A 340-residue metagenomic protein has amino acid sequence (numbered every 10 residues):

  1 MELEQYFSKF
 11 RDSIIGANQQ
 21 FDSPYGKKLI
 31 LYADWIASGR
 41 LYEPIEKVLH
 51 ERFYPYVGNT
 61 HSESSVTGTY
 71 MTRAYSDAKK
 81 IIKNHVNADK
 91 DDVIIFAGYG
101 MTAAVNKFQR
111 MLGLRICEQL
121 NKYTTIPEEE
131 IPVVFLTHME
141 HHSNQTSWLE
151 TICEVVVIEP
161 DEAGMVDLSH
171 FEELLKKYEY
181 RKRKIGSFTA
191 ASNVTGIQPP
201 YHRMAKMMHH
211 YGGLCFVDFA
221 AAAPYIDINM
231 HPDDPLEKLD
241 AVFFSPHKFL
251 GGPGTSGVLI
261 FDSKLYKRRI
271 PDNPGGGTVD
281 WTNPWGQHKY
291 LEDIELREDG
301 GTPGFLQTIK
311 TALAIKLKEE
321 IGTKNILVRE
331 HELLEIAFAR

Functional and structural regions predicted by a protein language model:
M1-R340: Pyridoxal 5′-phosphate
